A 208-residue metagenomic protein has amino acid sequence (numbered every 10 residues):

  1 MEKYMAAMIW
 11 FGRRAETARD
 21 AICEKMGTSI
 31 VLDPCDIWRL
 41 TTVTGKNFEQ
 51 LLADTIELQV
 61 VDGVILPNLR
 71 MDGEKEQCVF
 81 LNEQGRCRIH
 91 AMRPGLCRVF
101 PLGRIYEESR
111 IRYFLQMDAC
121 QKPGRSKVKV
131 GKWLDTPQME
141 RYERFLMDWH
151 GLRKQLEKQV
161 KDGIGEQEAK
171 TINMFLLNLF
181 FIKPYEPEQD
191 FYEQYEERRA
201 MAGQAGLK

Functional and structural regions predicted by a protein language model:
M1-K208: Short loop/turn segments that flank or connect secondary-structure elements
